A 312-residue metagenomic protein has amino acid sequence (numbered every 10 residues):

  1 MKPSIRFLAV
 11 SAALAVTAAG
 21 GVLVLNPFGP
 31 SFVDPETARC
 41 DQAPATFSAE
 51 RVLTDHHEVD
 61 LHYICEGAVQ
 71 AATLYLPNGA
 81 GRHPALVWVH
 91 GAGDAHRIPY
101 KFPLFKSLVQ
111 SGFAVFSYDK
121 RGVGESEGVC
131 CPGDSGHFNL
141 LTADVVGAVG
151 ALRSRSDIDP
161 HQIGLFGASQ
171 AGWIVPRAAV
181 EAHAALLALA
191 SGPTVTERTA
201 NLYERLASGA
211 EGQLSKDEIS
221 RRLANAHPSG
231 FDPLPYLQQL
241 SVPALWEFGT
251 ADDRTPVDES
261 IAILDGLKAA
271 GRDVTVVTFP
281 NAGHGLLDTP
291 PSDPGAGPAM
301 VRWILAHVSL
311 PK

Functional and structural regions predicted by a protein language model:
R39-A80: N-terminal cap/lid segment of alpha/beta-hydrolase-fold proteins
D94-K106, K120, D258-E259: The serine-hydrolase catalytic nucleophile loop
K101, V242, P256-G266: Short alpha-helix in the alpha/beta-hydrolase fold that links the catalytic acid
S107-E127: Conserved alpha/beta-hydrolase
D134-S156: Alpha/beta-hydrolase active-site loop
E181-L223: Hydrolase active-site cap/lid region
L240, W246-F248, D252: Short beta-strand/loop motif that positions the catalytic acidic residue of the alpha/beta-hydrolase fold
A282-L286, P290-K312: Catalytic active-site module of serine/aspartate enzymes centered on a nucleophile-bearing elbow/loop
